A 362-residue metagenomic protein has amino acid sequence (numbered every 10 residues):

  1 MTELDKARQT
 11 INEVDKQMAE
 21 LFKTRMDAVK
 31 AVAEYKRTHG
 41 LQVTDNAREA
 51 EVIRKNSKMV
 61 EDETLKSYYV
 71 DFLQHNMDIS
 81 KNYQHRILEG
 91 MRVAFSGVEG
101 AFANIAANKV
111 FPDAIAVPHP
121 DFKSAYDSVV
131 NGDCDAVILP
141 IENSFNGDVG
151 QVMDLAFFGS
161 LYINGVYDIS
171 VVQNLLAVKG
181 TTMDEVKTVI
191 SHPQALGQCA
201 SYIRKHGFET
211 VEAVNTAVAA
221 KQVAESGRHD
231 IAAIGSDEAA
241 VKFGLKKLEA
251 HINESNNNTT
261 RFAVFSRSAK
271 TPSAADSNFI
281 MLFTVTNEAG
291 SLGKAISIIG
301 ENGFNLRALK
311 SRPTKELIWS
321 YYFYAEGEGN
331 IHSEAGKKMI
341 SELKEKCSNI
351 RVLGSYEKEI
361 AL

Functional and structural regions predicted by a protein language model:
M1-L362: Domain-level signature for soluble enzymes in the chorismate/prephenate branch of the shikimate pathway
